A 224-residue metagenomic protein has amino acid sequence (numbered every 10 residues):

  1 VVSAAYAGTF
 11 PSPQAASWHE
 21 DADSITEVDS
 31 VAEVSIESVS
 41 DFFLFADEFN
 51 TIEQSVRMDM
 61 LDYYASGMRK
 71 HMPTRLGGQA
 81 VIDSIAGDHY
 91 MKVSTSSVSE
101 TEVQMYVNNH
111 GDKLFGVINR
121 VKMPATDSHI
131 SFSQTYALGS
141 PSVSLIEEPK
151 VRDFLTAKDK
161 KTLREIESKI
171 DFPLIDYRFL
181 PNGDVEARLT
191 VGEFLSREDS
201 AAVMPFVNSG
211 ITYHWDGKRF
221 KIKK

Functional and structural regions predicted by a protein language model:
V1-T9: Sec-dependent N-terminal signal peptides
T9-V107: Terminal domain-start segments
V81-V93, L138-S144, W215, R219: Surface-exposed loop/turn elements that mediate protein-protein interactions on large endomembrane-trafficking
V93-S94, R120-T126, I166, D199-M204: Short consensus segments that form the blades of beta-propeller domains, in both extracellular/periplasmic
V98-E102, F115-I118, A125-I130, I170-P173 (+1 more regions): Short, surface-exposed coil-to-beta transition loops
N109-R120, L180-L189: Acidic/hydrophobic-patterned starts of short beta strands in beta-sheet-rich repeat architectures
D112-P149: Mid-length scaffold segments of soluble, non-membrane domains
S144-G217, K221-K224: Short aromatic loop motif centered on NTY/YTY
